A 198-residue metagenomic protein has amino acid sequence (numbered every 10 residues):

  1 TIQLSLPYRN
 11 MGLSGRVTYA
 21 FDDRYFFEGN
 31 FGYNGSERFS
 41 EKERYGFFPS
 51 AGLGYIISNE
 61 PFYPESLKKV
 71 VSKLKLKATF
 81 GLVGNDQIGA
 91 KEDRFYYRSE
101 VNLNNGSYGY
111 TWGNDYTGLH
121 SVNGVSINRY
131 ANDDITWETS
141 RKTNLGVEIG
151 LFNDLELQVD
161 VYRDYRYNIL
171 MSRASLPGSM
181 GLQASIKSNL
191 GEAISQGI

Functional and structural regions predicted by a protein language model:
T1-I198: Extracellular/periplasmic, surface-exposed regions of secreted and cell-surface proteins
